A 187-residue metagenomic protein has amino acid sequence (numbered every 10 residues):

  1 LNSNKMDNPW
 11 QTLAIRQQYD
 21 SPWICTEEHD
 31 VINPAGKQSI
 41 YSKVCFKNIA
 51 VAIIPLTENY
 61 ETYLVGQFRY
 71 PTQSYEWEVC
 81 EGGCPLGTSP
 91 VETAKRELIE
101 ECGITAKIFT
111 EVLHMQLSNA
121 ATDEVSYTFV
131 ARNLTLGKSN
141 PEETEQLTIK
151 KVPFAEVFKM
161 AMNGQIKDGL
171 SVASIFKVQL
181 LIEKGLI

Functional and structural regions predicted by a protein language model:
S3-W10, Y75, L86, E111 (+2 more regions): Nudix hydrolase/Nudix homology domain
D7, V44-K47, V51-R96: Conserved Nudix-box catalytic region and its N-terminal flanking loop in Nudix hydrolases and closely related
A14-A52, E58: Acidic, metal-coordinating catalytic segment for phosphate/diphosphate chemistry, firing primarily on the Nudix
I15-Q17, L113-S118: Short, solvent-exposed loop/turn elements at beta->coil junctions and helix N-caps that rim active or binding pockets
D20, C25, I49, T122-V125 (+1 more regions): A generic structural signal for well-ordered coil/turn residues at beta-strand boundaries that shape enzyme active-site
E27-A35, M115-G137, K150: Active-site-adjacent beta-strand/loop module that shapes the phosphate/pyrophosphate-binding cleft
P34-G36, T57-N59, F68, R132-L136 (+2 more regions): Short loop segments at secondary-structure junctions
L64, E78-E111, F129, P141-T144 (+1 more regions): The catalytic Nudix box helix
